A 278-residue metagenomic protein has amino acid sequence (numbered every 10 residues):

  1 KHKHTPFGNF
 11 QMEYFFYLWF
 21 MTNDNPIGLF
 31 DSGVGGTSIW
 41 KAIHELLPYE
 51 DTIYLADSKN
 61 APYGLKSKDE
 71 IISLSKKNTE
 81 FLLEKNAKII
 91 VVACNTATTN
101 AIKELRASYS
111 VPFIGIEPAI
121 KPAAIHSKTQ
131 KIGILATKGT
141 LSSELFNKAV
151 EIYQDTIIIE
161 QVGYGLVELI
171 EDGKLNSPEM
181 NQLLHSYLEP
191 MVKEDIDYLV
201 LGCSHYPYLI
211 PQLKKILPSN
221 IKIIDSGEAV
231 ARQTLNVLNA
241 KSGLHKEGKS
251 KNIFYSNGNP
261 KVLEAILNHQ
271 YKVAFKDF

Functional and structural regions predicted by a protein language model:
T5-Y14: Short, often N-terminal, low-complexity regions that either remain intrinsically disordered or form a short helix
Y14-F15, F20-F278: Non-catalytic structural scaffold of enzyme domains
